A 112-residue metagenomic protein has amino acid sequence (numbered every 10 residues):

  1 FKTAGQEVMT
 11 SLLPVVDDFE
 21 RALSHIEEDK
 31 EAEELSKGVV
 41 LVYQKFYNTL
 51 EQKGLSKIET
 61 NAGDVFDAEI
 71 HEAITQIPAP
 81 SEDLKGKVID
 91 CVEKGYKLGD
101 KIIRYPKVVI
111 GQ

Functional and structural regions predicted by a protein language model:
F1-P14: Charge-rich, N-proximal long alpha-helical rod segments
F19-Q112: Structured alpha/beta interaction-core segments
